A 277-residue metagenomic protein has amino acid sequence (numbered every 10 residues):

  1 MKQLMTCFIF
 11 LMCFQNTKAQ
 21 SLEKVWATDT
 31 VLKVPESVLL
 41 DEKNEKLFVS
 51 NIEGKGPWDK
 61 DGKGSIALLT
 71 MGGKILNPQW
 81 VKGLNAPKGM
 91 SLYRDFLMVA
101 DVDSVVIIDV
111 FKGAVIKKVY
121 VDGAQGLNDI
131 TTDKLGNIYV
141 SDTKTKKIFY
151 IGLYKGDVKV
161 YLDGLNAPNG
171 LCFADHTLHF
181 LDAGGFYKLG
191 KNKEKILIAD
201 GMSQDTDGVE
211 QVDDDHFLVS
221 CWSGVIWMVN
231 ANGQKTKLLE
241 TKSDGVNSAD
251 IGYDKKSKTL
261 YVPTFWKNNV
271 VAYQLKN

Functional and structural regions predicted by a protein language model:
M1-E23: Bacterial Sec-dependent N-terminal signal peptides
L22, W26, S104-S141: Asp-box/WD-like beta-propeller blade repeats and closely related beta-sheet repeat scaffolds
L22-D29, K74-V81, A114-Y120, G156-D163 (+2 more regions): A short beta-strand motif characteristic of beta-propeller blades
V31-N44, I52, G62, K82-F96 (+6 more regions): Beta-rich, blade/repeat-based domains predominating in secreted/periplasmic proteins but also intracellular
E53-P57, S104, T145-K147, G185-Y187 (+2 more regions): Short glycine/acidic-enriched loop and turn motifs that connect beta-strands
P57-K63, A100, S141-T145, F180-L181 (+1 more regions): Short, solvent-exposed loop/turn segments at conserved positions within beta-propeller repeat blades
L69-G73, D109-A114, G152-G156, G190-E194 (+2 more regions): Short loop/turn segments that connect beta-strands within beta-propeller blades
D250-N277: Blade-level signature of beta-propeller repeat domains, shared across WD40, Kelch, NHL, RCC1 and BNR/Asp-box propellers
